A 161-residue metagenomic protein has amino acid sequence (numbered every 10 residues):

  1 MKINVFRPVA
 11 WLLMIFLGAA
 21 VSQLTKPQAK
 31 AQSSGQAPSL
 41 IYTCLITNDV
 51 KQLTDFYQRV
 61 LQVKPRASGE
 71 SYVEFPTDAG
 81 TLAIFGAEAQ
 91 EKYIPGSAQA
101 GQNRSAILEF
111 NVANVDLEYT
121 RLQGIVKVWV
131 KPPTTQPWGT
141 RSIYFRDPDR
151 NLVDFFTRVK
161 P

Functional and structural regions predicted by a protein language model:
M1-V5: N-terminal secretory signal peptides that target proteins for export/translocation
V9-S22: Bacterial N-terminal signal peptides
Q23-I41, V63-F110, Y119-R146, T157-P161: Vicinal oxygen chelate
L53-Q58, L122, R150: Conserved active-site tyrosine of GNAT-family acetyltransferases
